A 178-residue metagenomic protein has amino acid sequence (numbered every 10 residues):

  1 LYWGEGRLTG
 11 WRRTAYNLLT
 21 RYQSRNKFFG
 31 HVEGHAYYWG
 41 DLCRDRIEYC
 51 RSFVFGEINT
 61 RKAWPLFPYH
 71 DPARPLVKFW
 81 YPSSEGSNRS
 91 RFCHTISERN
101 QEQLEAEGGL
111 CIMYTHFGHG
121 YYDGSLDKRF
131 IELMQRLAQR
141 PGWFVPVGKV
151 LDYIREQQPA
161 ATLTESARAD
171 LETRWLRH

Functional and structural regions predicted by a protein language model:
L1-E107, L163: Active-site-adjacent pocket scaffolds in enzyme catalytic domains
E57-T60, L66, Y81-H178: C-terminal domain-boundary segment and adjacent tail
